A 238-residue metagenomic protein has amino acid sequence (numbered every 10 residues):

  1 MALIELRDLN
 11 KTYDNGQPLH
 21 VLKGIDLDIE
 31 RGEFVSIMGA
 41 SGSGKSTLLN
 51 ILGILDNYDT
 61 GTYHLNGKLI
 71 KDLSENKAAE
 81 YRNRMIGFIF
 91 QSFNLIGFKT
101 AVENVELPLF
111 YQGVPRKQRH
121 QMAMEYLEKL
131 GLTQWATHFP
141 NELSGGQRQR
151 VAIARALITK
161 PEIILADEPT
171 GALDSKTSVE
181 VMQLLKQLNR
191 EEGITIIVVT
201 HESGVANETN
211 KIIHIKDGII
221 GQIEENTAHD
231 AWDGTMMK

Functional and structural regions predicted by a protein language model:
A2-I215, I220: ABC family nucleotide-binding domain
K211, I219-K238: Conserved beta-strand-loop-alpha-helix hinge in the C-terminal portion of ABC ATPase nucleotide-binding domains
